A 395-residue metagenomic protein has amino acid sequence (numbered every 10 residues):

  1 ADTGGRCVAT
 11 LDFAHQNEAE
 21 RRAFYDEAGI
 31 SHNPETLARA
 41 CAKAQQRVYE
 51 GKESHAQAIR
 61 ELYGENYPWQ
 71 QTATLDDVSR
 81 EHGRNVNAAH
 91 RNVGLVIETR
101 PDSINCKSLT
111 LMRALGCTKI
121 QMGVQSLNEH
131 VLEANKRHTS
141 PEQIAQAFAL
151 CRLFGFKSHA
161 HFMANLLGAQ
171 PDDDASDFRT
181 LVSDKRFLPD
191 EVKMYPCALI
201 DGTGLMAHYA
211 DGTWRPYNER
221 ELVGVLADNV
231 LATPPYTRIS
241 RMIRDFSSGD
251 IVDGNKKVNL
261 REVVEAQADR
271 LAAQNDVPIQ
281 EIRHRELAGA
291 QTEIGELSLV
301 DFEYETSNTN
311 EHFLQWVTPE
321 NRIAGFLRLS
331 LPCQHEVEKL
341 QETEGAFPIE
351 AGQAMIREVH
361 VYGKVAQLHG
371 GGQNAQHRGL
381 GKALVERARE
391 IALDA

Functional and structural regions predicted by a protein language model:
A1-H159, M163-R220, G224, N374-R378: Conserved non-cysteine loop/helix-boundary elements of the Radical SAM core domain that shape
V96, K119-G123, E191-Y195, R238-S240 (+3 more regions): Structured core elements
A147, N229, A388: Aromatic/hydrophobic pocket-lining residues that form π-stacking "cages" and hydrophobic walls in ligand
T213-E336: C-terminal accessory regions of radical SAM enzymes
N321-F326, E342, A351-A354: Glycine-rich phosphate/pyrophosphate-binding loop shared by adenosine-nucleotide-utilizing enzymes
E350-Q376: Conserved acetyl-CoA binding element of GNAT-fold acetyltransferases
G372-E390: Conserved acetyl-CoA-binding loop-helix of GNAT-fold acetyltransferases
D394-A395: C-terminal interaction modules of eukaryotic adaptor/scaffold proteins
